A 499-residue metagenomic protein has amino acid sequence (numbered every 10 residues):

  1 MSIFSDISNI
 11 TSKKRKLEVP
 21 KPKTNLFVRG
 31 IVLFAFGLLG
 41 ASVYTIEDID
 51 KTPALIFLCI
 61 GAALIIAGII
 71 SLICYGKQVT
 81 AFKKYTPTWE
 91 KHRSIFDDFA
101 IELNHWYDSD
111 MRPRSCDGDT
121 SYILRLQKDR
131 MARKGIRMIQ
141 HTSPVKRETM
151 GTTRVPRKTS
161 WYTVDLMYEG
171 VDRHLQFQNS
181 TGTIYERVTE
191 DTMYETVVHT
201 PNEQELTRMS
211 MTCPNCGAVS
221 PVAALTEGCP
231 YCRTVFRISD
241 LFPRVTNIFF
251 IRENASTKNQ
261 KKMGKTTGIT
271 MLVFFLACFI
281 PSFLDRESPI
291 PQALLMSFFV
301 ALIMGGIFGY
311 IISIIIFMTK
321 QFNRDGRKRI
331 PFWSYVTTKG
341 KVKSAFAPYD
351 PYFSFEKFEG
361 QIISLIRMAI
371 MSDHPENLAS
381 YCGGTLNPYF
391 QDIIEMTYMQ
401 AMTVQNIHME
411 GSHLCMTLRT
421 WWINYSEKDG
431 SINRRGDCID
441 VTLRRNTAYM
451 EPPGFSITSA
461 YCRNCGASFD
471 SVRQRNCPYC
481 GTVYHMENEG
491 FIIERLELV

Functional and structural regions predicted by a protein language model:
M1-K21: N-terminal Lys/Arg-rich, disordered targeting/topogenic segments
R15-P22, Y75-V79, H174-T267, F317-W333 (+1 more regions): Short beta-strand edge/turn micro-motifs at domain boundaries
N25-T45, F57-I66, K265-D285, F299-M304: Canonical alpha-helical transmembrane segments of integral membrane proteins
D50-F57, P289-L294: Short, aromatic-rich membrane-interface segments at the entry and exit of alpha-helical transmembrane domains
G76-Q140, V235, D325-T397, R463-N464 (+4 more regions): Core segments of small alpha/beta cavity-forming domains
K77, A81, E102-H105, F242-F358 (+2 more regions): Long, charge-rich boundary regions
R112-R208, R367-M368, S372-A460, F469-N476 (+1 more regions): Structured, amphipathic secondary-structure segments that form assembly/contact surfaces in multi-subunit
